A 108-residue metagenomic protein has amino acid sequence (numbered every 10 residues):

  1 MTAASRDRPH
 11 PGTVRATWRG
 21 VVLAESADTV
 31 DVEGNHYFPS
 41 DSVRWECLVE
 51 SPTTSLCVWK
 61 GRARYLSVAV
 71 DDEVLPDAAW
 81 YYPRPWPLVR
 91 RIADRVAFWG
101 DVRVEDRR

Functional and structural regions predicted by a protein language model:
M1-R108: Terminal leader/tail segments of proteins
